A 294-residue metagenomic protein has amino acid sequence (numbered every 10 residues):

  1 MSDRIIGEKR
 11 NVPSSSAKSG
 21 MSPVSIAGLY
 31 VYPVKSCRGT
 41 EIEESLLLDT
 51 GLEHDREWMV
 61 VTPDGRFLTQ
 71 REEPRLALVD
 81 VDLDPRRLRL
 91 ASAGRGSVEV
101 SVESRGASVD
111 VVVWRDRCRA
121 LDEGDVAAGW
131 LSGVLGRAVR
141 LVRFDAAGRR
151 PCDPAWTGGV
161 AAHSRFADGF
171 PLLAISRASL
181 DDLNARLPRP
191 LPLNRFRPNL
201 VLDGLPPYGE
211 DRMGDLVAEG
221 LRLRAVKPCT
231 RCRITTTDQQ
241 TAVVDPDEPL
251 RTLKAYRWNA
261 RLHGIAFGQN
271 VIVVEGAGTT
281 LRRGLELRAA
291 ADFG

Functional and structural regions predicted by a protein language model:
S2-G294: Metal-cofactor-dependent catalytic cores
